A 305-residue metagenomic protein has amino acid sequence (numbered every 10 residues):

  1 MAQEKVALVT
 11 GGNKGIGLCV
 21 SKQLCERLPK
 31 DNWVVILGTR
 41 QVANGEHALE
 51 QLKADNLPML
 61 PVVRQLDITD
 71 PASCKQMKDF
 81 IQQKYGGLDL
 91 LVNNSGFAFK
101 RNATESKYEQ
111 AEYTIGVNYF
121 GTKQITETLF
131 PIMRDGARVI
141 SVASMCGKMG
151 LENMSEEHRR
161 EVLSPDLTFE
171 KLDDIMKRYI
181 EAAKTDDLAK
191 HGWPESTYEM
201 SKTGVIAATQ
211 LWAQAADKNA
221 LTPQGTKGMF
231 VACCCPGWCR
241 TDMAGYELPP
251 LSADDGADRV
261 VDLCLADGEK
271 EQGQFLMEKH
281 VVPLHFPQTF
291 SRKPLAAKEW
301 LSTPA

Functional and structural regions predicted by a protein language model:
A2-I36: Canonical Rossmann dinucleotide-binding motif of NAD(H)/NADP(H)-dependent dehydrogenases/reductases, specifically
T10, L88-F99, N118, G136-S144 (+1 more regions): Rossmann-fold scaffold of SDR-type NAD(P)-dependent oxidoreductases
V42, Q65-Q76, Y108, Y119-T122: The beta1-alpha1 cofactor-binding region of Rossmann-like NAD(H)/NADP(H)-dependent oxidoreductases
L52-A72: Rossmann-fold cofactor-recognition segment
T69, L90, Y113-G121, M200: Glycine-rich NAD(P)-binding loop of the Rossmann-fold in SDR/ketoreductase-type enzymes
Q76-D79, Q83, N102, Y108-G116: Active-site Tyr-X3-Lys motif and surrounding loop/helix of classical short-chain dehydrogenase/reductase
F97, T104-K107, A111-E112, D135-T226 (+1 more regions): Catalytic loop of short-chain dehydrogenase/reductase
Q124, G225, C233-T241, Y246-A305: C-terminal helical subdomain
